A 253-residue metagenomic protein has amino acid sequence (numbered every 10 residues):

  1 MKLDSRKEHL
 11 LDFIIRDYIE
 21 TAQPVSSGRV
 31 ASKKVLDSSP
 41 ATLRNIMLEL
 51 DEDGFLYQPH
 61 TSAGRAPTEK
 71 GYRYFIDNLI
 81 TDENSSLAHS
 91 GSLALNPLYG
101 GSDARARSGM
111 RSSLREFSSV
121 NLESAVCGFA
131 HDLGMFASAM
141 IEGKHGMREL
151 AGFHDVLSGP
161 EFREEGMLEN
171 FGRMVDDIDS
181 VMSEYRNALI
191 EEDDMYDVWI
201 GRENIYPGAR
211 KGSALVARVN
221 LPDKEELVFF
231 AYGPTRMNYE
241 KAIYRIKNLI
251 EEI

Functional and structural regions predicted by a protein language model:
M1-D12: Short alpha-helical segments that sit at the start of domains
L10, T68, A231: Conserved RecA-like P-loop NTPase ATPase core
D12-I14, V30-K33, M110-R111: A short, structure-level motif marking secondary-structure boundaries and short turns
I15, I19: Short, locally clustered residues in the helix-turn-helix/winged-helix DNA-binding domain
E20, P24-N78: N-terminal helix-turn-helix
R73, I80-I253: Intrinsically disordered, acidic Ser/Thr/Pro-rich low-complexity regulatory segments
